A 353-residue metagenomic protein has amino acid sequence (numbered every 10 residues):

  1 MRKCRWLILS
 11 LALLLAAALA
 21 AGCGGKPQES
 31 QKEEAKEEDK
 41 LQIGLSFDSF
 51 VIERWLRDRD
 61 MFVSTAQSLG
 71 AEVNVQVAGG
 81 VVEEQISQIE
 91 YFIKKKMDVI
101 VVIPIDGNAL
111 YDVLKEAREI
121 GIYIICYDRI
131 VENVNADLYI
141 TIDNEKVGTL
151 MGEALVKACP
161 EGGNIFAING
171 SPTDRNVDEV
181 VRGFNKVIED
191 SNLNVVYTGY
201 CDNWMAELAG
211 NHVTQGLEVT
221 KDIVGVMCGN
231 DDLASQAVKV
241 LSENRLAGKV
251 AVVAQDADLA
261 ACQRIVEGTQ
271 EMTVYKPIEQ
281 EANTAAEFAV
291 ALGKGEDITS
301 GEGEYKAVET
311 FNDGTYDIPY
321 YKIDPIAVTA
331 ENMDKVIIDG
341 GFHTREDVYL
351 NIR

Functional and structural regions predicted by a protein language model:
M1-S10: Bacterial N-terminal signal peptides that target proteins for export
K3, C23-R353: A residue-level marker of the well-folded mature domains of exported/periplasmic proteins
A18-G22: C-terminal motif of bacterial Sec signal peptides marking the signal peptidase cleavage site
